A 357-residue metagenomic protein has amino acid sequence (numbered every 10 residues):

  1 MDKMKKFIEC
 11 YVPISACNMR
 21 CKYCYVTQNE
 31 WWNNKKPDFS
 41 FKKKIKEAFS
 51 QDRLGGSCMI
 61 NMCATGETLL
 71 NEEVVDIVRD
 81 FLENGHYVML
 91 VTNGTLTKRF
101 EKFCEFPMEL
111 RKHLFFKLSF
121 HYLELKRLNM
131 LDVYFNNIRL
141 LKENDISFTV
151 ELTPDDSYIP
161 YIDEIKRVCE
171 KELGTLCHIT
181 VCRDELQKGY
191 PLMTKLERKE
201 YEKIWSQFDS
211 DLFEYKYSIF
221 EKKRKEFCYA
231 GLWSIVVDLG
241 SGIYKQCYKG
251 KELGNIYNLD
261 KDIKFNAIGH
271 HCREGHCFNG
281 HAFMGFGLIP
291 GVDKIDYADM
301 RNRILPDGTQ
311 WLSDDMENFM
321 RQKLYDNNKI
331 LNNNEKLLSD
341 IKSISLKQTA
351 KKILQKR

Functional and structural regions predicted by a protein language model:
D2-S40, C247: Canonical Radical SAM [4Fe-4S] cluster-binding loop centered on the CxxxCxxC motif and its immediate flanking residues
Q28-F39, G56-L70, F81-R99, E109-V133 (+2 more regions): Core AdoMet radical
K35-I45, P290-A298: Short cysteine/histidine-rich metal-coordination sites, predominantly Zn2+-binding motifs
D38-A48, V75-D76, F100-F103, L128-I138 (+1 more regions): Well-ordered, non-membrane alpha-helical segments in soluble/globular domains
F49-R53, V78-L82, F103-H113, F135-E143 (+1 more regions): Acidic (Asp/Glu)-rich catalytic clusters
H113-L114, R127-K216: Conserved C-terminal portion of the radical SAM core fold that forms the substrate/S-adenosylmethionine-binding
K188-S313: Accessory C-terminal segments flanking Radical SAM cores
D293-R357: Membrane-proximal basic amphipathic "stem/tether" segments
